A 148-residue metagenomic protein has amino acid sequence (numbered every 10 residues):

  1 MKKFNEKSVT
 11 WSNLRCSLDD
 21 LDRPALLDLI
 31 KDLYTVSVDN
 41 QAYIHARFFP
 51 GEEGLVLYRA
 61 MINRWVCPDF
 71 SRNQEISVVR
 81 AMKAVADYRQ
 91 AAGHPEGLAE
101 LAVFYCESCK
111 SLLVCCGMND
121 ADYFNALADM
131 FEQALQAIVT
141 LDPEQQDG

Functional and structural regions predicted by a protein language model:
M1-E6, A42-G148: Eukaryote-biased, non-catalytic alpha-solenoid scaffold regions
K2-A42, A46-F48: Basic helix-extension-helix modules of the SAP/HeH family
